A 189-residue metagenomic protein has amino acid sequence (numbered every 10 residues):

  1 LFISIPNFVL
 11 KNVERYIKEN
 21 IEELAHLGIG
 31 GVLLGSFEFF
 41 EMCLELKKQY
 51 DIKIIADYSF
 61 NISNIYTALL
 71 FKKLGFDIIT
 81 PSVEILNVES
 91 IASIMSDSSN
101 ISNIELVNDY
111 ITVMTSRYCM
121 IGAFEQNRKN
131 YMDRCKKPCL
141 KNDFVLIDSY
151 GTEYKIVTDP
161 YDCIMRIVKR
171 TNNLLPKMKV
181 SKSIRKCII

Functional and structural regions predicted by a protein language model:
L1-L70, L74, I78-I188: Active-site pocket-lining/capping segments in soluble small-molecule metabolic enzymes
